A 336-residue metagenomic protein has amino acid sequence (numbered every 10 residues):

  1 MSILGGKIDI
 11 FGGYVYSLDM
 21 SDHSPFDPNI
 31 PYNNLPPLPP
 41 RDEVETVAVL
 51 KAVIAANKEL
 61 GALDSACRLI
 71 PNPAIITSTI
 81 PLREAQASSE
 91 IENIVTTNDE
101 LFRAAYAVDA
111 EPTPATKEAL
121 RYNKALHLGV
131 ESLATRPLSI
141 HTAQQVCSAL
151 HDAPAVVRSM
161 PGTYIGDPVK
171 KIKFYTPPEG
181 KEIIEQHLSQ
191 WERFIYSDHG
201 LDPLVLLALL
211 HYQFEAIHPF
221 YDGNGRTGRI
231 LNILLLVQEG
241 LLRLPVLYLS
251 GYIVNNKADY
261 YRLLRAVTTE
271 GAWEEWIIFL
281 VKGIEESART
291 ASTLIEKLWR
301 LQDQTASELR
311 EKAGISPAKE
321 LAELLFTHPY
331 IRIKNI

Functional and structural regions predicted by a protein language model:
M1-N335: FIC/Doc superfamily catalytic core
